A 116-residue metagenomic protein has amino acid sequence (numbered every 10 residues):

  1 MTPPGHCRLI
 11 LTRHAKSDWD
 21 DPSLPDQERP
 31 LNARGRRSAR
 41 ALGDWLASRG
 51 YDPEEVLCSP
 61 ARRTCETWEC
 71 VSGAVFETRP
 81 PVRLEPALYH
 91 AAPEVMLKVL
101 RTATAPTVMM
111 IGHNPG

Functional and structural regions predicted by a protein language model:
M1-T2, L100: Short secondary-structure boundary/capping segments
P3-A87: Active-site-proximal alpha-helix that buttresses catalytic centers in soluble enzyme cores
L9, A105-G112: Generic beta-sheet signal
S38, P93-V95: Terminal, non-globular segments
T64, A92-P93: Conserved donor sugar-nucleotide recognition element shared by glycan-biosynthetic enzymes
T67, V95-M96: Residues at alpha-helix caps and immediate loop-helix transition turns in enzyme cores, especially N- and C-cap
L97-A105: Short, surface-exposed amphipathic charged segments that create phosphate/polyanion-binding patches used for binding
N114-G116: Short, intrinsically disordered, charge-balanced linker/junction segments flanking boundaries in proteins
